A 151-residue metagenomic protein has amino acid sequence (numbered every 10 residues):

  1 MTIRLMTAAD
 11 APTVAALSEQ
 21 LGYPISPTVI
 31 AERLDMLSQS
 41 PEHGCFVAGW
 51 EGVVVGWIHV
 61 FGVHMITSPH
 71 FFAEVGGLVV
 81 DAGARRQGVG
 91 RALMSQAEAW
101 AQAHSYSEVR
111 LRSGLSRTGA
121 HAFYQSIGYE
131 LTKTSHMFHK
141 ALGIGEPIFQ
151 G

Functional and structural regions predicted by a protein language model:
M1-A9, I144-G151: Conserved N-terminal entry element of GNAT/NAT acetyltransferase domains
L5-H70, G76, D81, S95 (+1 more regions): Acetyl-CoA-dependent GNAT
V80, R86-A99, A122, S126: Conserved acetyl-CoA-binding loop-helix of GNAT-fold acetyltransferases
R85, L111-A120, H139, G143: Conserved beta-strand-loop-alpha-helix junction that forms the acyl-donor binding cleft
M94, A101-S113: Conserved GNAT acetyl-CoA-binding A-motif
A99, H136-G151: Terminal substrate-recognition subdomain of acyl/acetyltransferases
Q125-T134: Conserved acetyl-CoA-binding loop of GNAT-fold acetyltransferases
